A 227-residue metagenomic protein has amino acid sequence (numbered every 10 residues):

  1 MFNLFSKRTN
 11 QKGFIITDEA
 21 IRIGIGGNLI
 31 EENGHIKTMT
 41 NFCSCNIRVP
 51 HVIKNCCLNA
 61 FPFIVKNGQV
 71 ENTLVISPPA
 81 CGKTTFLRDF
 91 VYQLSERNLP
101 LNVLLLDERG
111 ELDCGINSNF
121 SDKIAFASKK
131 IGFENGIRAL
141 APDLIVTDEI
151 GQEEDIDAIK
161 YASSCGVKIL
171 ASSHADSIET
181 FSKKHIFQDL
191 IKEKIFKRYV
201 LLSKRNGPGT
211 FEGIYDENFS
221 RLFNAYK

Functional and structural regions predicted by a protein language model:
L4-Q69: P-loop NTP-binding catalytic core
V75: Hydrophobic anchor at the beta1->P-loop junction of P-loop NTPases
P79: The conserved Walker
K83: Conserved lysine of the Walker
F86, F90: Hydrophobic positions on the alpha1 helix immediately C-terminal to the Walker A/P-loop
L94-G136: P-loop NTPase switch/communication element
E108, D148-E149: Walker B catalytic acidic pair
I131, R138-L140, I150-K227: Replace "adjacent to P-loop NTPase cores in ATP/GTP-dependent enzymes" with "adjacent to NTP-binding cores
